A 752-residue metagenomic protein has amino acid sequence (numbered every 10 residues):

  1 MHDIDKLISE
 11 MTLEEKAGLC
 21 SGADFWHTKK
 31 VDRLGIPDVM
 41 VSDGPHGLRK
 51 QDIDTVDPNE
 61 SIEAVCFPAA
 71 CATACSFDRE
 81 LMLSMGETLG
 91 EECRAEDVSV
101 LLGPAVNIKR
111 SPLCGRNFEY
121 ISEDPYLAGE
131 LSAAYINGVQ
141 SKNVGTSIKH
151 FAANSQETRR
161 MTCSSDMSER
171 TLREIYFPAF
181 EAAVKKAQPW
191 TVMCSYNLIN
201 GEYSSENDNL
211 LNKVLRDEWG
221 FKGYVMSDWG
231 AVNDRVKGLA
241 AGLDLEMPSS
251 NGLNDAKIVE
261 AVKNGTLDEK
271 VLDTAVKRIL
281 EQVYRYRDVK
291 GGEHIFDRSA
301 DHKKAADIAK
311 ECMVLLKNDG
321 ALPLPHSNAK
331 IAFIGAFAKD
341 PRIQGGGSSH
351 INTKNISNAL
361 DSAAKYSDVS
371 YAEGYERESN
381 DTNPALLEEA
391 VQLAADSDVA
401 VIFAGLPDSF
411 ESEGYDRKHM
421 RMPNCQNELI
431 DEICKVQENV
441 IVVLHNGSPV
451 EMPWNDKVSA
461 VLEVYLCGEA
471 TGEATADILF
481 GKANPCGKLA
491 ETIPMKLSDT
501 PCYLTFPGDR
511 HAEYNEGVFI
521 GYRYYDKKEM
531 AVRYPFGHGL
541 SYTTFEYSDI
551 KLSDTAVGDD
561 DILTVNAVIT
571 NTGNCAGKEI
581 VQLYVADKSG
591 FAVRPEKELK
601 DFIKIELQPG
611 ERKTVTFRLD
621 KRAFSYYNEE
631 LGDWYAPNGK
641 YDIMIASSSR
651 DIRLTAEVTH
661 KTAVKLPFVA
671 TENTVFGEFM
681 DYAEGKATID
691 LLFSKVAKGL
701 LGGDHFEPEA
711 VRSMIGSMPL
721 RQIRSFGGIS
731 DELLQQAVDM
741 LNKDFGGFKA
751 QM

Functional and structural regions predicted by a protein language model:
M1-D3, T659-K661, F748-M752: Basic/polar N-terminal segments that are highly enriched at the extreme N-terminus, encompassing both cleavable
M1-S625, K640-M644, S649: Glycoside hydrolase catalytic-domain context in secreted enzymes
D78, D124, N207, D416 (+6 more regions): Short, solvent-exposed helix-helix connector turns and helix-capping sites enriched in acidic/polar residues
K621-K665: Terminal connector regions
K661-D681: Low-complexity, Pro/Ser/Thr- and charge-rich linker/hinge segments at domain boundaries
T674-Q736: Conserved, compact domain cores that house catalytic/ligand-binding motifs in diverse enzymes and effector modules
G727-M752: C-terminal non-catalytic accessory extensions
